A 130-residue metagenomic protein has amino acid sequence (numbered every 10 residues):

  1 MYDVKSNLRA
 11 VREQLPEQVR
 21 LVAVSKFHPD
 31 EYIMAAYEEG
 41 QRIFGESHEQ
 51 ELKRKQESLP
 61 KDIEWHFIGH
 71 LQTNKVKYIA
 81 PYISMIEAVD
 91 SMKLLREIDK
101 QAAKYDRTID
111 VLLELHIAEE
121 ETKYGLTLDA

Functional and structural regions predicted by a protein language model:
M1-A130: Conserved alpha/beta-domain cores
